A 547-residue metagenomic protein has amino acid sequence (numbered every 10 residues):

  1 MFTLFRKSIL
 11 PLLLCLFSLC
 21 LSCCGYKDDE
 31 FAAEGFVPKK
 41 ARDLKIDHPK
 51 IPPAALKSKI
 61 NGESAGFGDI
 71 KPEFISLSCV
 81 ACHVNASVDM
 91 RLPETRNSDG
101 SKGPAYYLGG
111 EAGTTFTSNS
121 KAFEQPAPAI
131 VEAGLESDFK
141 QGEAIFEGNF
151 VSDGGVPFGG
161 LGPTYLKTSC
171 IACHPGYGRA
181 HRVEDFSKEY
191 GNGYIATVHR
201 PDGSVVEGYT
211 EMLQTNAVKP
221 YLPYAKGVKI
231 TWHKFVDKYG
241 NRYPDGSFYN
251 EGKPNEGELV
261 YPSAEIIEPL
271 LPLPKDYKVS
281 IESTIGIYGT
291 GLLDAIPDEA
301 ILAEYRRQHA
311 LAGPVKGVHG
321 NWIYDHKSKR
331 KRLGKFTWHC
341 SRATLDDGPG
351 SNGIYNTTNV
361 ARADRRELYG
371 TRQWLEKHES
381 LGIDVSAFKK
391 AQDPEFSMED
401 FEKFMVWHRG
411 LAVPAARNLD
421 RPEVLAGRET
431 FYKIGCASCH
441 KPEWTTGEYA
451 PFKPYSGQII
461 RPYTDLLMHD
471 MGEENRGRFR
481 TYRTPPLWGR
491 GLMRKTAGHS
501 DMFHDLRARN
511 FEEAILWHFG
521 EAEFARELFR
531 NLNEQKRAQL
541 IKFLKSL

Functional and structural regions predicted by a protein language model:
F2-L12: Bacterial N-terminal signal peptides that target proteins for export
P11-C20: Bacterial N-terminal signal peptides
L21-P53, I60, F67-S76, V80 (+2 more regions): Bacterial Sec-dependent N-terminal signal peptides
K50-I51, A55-A81, A133-Y177, L419-W444 (+1 more regions): Sequence/structural segment immediately N-terminal to covalent heme-attachment motifs in c-type and related
I51-L56, I60-G62, G109-N119, G246-E258 (+2 more regions): Surface-exposed intrinsically disordered loops and tails
S76-S78, V84-V88, P104-Y107, A112-F139 (+1 more regions): Extracytoplasmic redox metalloprotein regions
G160-K167, I171-A172, H181-P201, G286-T290 (+1 more regions): Gly/Gly-Pro-rich "capping" loops immediately C-terminal to redox-active cysteine motifs in periplasmic/lumenal
E367-V413, N418, E423-A426, G489-L547: Extracellular low-complexity, Gly/Ser/Thr-rich intrinsically disordered linkers and protease-sensitive activation/hinge
